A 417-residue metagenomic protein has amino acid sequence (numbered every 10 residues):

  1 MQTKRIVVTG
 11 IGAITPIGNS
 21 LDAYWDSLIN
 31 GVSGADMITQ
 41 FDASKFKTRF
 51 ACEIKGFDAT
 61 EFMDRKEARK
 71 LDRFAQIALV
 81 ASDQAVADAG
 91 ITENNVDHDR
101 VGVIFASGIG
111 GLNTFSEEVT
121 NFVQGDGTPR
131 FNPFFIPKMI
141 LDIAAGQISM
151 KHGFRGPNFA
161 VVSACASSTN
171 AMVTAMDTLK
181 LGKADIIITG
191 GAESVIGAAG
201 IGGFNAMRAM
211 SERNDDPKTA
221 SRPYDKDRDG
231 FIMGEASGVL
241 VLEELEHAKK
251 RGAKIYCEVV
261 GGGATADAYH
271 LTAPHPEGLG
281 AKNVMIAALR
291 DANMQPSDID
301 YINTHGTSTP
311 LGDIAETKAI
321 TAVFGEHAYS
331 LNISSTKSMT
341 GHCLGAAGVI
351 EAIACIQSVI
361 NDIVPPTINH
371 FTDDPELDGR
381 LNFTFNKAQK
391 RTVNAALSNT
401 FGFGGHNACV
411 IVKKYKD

Functional and structural regions predicted by a protein language model:
M1-E67, A89, E246-Y256, I353-T367 (+1 more regions): ACP-dependent fatty acid/polyketide chain-elongation machinery
M1-V8, D97-H98, A292-D298, Y329 (+1 more regions): Flexible, low-complexity linker/loop segments at domain and module junctions
R5-T9, D36, D215-A292, Y301 (+1 more regions): Condensing-enzyme catalytic core mediating Claisen C-C bond formation in acyl metabolism
V8, Y24-W25, I29-S163, A192-G203 (+1 more regions): Conserved beta-ketoacyl condensing-enzyme motif
A78-I91, A144, S149-H152, P157-E193 (+4 more regions): Active-site-proximal alpha-helical scaffold in enzymes
A85-D97, A248-I255, M285-Y301, V323-H327: Phosphate/pyrophosphate-binding loops at sites that engage ATP/ADP/AMP, CoA/4′-phosphopantetheine, polyphosphate
G125-N132, V173, D177, E193-K250 (+2 more regions): Glycine-/small-residue-rich "gating" segment that lines the acyl/pantetheine channel and substrate pocket
K183-D229, G262-P276, G306-D313, S330-L381: Acyl-CoA/ACP chain-elongation machinery
